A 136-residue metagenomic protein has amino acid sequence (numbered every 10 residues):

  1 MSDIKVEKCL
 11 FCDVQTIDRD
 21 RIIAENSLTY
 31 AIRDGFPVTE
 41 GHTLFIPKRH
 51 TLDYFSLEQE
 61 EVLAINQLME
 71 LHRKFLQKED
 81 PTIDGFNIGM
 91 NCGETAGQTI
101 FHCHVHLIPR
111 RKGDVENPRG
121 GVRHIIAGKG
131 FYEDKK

Functional and structural regions predicted by a protein language model:
M1-K136: HIT superfamily nucleotide-processing domains
